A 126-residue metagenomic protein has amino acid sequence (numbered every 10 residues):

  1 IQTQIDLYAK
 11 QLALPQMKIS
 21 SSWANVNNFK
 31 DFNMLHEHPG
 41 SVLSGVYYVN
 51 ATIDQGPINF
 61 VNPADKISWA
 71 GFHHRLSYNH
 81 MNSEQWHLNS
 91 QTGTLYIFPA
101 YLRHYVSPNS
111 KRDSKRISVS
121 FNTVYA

Functional and structural regions predicted by a protein language model:
I1-D31, L35-E37: Signature of the catalytic double-stranded beta-helix
L12-M17, A51-I53, R112: A generic structural signal for short, non-catalytic loop/turn and secondary-structure boundary residues
Q16, E37-S41, K111-K115: A generic structural micro-feature
S20, S41, D54, K115 (+1 more regions): Residues that flank catalytic or metal-binding motifs in active/ligand-binding sites
A24-I97, S107: Catalytic core of non-heme Fe(II) oxygenases with the double-stranded beta-helix
G45-V46, D113-A126: A short hydrophobic beta-strand segment most commonly corresponding to one strand of the jelly-roll/cupin
